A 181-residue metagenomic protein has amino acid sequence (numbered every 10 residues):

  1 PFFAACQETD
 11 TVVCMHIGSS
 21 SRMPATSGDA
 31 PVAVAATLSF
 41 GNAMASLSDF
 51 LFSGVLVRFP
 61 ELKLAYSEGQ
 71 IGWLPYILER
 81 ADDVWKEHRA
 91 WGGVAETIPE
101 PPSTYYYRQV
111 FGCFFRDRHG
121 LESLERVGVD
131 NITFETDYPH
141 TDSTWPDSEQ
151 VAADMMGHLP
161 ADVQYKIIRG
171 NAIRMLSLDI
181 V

Functional and structural regions predicted by a protein language model:
P1-T104, R118-D130: Histidine/acidic residue-rich metal-binding segments in metalloenzymes
S19, D137-P139: Short, acidic/turn-prone active-site loops that include or flank metal/cofactor- and phosphate-binding residues
F40-N42, Y138, A153: Active-site rim elements
G41-A43, Q109-C113: Short, flexible loop segments at the rims of nucleotide/cofactor-binding pockets, characterized by
S53-G54, L62, G72-W73, W91 (+3 more regions): Mid-to-C-terminal alpha-helical segments outside catalytic/metal-binding sites
V84-E87, Y106-R108, L178-V181: Short, charged low-complexity intrinsically disordered segments located at boundaries of structured domains
